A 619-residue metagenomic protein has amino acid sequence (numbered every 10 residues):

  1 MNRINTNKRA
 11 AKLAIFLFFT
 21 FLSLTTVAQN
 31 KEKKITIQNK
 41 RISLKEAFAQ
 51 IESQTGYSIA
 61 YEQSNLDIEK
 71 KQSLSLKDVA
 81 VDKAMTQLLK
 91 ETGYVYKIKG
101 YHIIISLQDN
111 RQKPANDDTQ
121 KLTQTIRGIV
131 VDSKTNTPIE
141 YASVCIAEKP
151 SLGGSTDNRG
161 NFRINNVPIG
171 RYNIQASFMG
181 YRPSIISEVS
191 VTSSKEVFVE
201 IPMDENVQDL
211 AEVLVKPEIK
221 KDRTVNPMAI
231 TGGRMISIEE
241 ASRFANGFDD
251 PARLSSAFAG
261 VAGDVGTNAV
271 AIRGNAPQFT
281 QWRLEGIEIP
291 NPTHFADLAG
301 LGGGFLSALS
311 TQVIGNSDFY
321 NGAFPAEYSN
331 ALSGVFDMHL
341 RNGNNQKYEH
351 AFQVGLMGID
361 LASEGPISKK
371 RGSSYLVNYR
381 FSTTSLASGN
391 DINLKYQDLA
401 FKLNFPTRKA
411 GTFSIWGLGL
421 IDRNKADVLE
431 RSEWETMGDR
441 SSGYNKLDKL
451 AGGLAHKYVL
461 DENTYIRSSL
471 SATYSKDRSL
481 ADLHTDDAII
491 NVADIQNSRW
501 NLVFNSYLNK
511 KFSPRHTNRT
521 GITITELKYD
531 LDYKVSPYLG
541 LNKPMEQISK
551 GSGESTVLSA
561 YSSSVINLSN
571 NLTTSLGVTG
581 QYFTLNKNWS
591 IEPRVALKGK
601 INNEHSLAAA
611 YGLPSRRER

Functional and structural regions predicted by a protein language model:
F48, E52-T55, T92, I98-A147 (+4 more regions): Short, acidic, small-residue-rich periplasmic hinge/interaction motif at the N-terminus of Gram-negative outer-membrane
K149-N161: Short, acidic Ser/Thr/Gly-rich low-complexity loop/linker segments typical of extracellular and cell-surface proteins
R182, E188-F198, I219-F324, V335-D337 (+1 more regions): Periplasmic N-terminal accessory/gating domains of Gram-negative outer-membrane beta-barrel systems
E288, T293, A299, E430-R431 (+4 more regions): Surface-exposed extracellular loop regions of Gram-negative outer-membrane beta-barrel proteins, predominantly
G303-S307, G315-P325, G334-G365, V377-L394: Short strand-turn segments of transmembrane beta-barrel domains in outer membranes, especially the first one or two
A323, L340-N342, L356-G358, I367 (+6 more regions): Transmembrane beta-strands of outer-membrane beta-barrel pores
G355-F381, D391-K425, G443-A472, S513: Transmembrane beta-barrel wall of Gram-negative outer-membrane proteins
R515-T517, T523, S549-R619: Structural signature of Gram-negative outer-membrane beta-barrels, strongest in the C-terminal barrel of TonB-dependent
